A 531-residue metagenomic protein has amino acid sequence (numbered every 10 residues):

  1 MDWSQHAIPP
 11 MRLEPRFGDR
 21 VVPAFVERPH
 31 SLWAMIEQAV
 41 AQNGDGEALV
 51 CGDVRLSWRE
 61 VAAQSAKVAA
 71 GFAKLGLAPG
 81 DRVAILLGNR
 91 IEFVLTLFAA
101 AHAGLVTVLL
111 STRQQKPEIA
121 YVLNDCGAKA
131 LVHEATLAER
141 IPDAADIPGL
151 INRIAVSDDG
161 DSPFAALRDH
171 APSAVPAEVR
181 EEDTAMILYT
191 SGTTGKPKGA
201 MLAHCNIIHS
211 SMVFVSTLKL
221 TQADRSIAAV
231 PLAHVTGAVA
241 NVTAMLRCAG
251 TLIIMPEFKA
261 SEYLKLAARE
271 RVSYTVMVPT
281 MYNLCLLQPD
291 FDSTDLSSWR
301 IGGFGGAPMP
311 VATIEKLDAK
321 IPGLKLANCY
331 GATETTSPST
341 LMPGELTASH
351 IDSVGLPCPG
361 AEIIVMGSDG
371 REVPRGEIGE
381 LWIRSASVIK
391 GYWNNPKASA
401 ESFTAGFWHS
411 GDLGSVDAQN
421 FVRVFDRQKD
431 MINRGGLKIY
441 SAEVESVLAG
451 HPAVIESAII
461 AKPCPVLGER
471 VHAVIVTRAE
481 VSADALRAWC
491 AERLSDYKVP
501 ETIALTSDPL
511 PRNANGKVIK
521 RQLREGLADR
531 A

Functional and structural regions predicted by a protein language model:
E14, T136-E181, Q288: ANL superfamily adenylate-forming
A24-E37, D45-R90, V94-F98, Q115-A120: Conserved AMP-binding/adenylate-forming core of the ANL superfamily
G44, A171-Y189, K196, K219-R225: Conserved pre-ATP/AMP-binding loop-to-beta segment of ANL
S57-R59, A185-H209: Conserved AMP-binding A3 loop
Q114, L131-H133, A267, T275 (+7 more regions): AMP-binding/adenylate-forming catalytic core of the ANL superfamily
I208-R225, A233-S273, Q288-P289: Conserved AMP-binding/adenylation subdomain of ANL enzymes
R247, R269-M277, L286-S349, E362: Gly/Ser/Thr-rich phosphate-binding loop
L356-G360, D369-S402, I439: Conserved ATP/PPi-binding loop(s) of AMP-dependent carboxylate-activating enzymes
